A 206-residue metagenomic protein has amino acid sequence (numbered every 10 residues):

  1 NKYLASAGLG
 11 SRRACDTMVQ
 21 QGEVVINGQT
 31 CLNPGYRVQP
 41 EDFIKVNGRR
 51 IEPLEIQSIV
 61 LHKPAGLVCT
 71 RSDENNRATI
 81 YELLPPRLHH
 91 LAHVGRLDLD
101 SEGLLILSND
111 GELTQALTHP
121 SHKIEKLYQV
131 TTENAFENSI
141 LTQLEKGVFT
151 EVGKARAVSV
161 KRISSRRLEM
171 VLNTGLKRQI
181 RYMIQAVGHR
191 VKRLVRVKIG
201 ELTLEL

Functional and structural regions predicted by a protein language model:
N1-L206: Basic, flexible Lys/Arg- and Gly-enriched helix-loop patches that mediate nucleic-acid binding at interfaces with rRNA
